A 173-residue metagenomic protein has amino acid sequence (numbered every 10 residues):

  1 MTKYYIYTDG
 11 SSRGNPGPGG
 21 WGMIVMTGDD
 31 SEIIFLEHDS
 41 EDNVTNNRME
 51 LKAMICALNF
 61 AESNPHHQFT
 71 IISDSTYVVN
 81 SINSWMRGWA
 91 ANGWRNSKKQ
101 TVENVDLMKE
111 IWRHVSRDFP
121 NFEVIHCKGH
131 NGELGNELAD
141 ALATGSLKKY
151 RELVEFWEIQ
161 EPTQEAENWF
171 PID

Functional and structural regions predicted by a protein language model:
M1-R48, N59-S63, H67, A141 (+3 more regions): RNase H-like nuclease fold core
S11-P18, I55-L138, L142: RNase H catalytic domain
E50, M54: Short, conserved alpha-helix that lines the donor NDP-sugar binding/gating region of sugar-transfer enzymes
